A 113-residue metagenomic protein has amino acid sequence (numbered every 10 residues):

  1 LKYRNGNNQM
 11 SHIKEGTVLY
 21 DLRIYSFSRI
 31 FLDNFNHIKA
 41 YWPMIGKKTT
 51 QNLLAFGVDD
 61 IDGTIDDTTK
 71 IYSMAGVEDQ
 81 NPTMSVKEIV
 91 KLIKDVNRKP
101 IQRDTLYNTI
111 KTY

Functional and structural regions predicted by a protein language model:
L1-Y113: Auxiliary Fe-S-binding modules of radical SAM enzymes
